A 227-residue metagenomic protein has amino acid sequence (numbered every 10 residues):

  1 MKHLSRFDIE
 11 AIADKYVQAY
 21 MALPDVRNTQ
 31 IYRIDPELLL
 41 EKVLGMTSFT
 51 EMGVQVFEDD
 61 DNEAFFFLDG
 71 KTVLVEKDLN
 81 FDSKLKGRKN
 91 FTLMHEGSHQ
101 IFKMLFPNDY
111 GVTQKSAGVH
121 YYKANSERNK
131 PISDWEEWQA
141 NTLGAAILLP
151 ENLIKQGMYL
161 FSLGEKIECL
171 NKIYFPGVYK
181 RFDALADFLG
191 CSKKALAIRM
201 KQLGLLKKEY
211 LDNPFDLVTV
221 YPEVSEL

Functional and structural regions predicted by a protein language model:
M1-L227: Active-site hotspot residues in diverse enzymes, especially metal/ion-binding acidic/histidine motifs
